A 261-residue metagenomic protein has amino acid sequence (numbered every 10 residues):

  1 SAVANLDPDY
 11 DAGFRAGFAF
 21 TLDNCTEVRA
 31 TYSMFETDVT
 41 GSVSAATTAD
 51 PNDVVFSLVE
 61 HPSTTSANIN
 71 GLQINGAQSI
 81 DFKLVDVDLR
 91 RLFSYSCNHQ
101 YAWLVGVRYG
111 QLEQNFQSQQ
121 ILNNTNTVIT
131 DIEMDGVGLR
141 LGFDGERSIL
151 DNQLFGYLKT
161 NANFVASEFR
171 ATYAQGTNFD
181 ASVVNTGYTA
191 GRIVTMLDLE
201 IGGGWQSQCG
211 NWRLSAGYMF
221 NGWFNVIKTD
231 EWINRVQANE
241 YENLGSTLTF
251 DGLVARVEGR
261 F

Functional and structural regions predicted by a protein language model:
S1-D9, E36-F82, Q111-G136, A166-V194 (+2 more regions): Extracellular/periplasm-exposed beta-strand and loop segments of Gram-negative cell-envelope proteins, dominated by
S1-M34: Short glycine/proline- and aromatic-enriched beta-strand/turn motifs that initiate or cap beta-hairpins
F14, N24-V28, C97-W103, L150-L158 (+3 more regions): Outer-envelope beta-barrel architecture signal
A16-F20, V87-R91, V105, L139-R147 (+4 more regions): Residues on the lipid-exposed face of transmembrane beta-strands in outer-membrane beta-barrel proteins
T31-S33, L104-R108, Y157-N163, G217-M219: Transmembrane beta-strands of outer-membrane beta-barrel proteins
V85, R90-L92, N98-Q111, N115 (+2 more regions): Outer-membrane beta-barrel porins/channels
M134-R213, N221-W223: Extended serine/threonine-enriched, polar tracts that run as long, contiguous segments within proteins
T247-F261: Outer-membrane beta-barrel "beta-signal"
